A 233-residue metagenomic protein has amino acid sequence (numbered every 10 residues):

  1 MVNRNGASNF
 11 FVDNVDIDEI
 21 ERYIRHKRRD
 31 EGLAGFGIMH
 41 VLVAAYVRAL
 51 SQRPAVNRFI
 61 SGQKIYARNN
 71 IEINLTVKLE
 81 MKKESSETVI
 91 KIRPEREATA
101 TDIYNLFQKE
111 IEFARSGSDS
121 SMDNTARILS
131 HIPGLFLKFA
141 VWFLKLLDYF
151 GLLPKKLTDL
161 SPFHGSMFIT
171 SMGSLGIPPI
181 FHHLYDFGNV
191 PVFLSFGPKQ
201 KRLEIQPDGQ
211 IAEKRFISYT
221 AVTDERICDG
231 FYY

Functional and structural regions predicted by a protein language model:
M1-Y233: C-terminal catalytic/motor cores of large multi-domain enzyme assemblies
